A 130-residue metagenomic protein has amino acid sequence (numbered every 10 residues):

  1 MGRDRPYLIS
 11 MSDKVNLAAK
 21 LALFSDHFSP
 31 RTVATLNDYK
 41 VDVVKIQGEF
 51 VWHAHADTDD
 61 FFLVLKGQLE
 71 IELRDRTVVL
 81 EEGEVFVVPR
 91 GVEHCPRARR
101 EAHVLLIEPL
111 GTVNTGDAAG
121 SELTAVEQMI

Functional and structural regions predicted by a protein language model:
G2-S10: Short, Lys/Arg-enriched N-terminal segments with co-localized hydrophobic residues within the first ~10-30 amino acids
D13-L21, A34, R99-I130: Double-stranded beta-helix
L17-W52, T58: A short glycine-rich, His/Asp/Glu-containing loop-to-beta-strand
N37, E72-R76: Short strand-coil-strand connectors
N37, L65-K66, E81-E82, R100: A cytosolic small-molecule/anion-sensing beta-strand core signal
K45-I46, H55-E72: Short, conserved beta-strand element in jelly-roll/cupin
H53, I71-E72, V88, E93-R99 (+1 more regions): Short beta-strand His + acidic residue motifs that chelate non-heme Fe in jelly-roll/DSBH and cupin folds
D75-R90: Short acidic-glycine-tyrosine-enriched beta hairpin
